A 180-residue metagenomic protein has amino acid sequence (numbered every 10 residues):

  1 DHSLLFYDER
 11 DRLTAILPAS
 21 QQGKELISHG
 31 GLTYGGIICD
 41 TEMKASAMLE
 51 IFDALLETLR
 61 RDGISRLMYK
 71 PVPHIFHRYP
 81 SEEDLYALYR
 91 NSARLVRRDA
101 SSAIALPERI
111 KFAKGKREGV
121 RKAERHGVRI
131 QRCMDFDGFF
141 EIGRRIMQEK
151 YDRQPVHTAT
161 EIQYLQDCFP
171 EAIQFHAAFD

Functional and structural regions predicted by a protein language model:
D1-E25, P71-D180: A conserved beta-strand-loop-helix scaffold within acyl/acetyltransferase catalytic domains
D1-R61, F179-D180: Conserved donor-binding loop and adjoining core beta-sheet/short helix segment in diverse acyl/aminoacyl transferases
T58, I64, S92-R94: Conserved alpha/beta cores of soluble small-molecule-handling proteins
D62-H74: Conserved GNAT acetyl-CoA-binding A-motif
